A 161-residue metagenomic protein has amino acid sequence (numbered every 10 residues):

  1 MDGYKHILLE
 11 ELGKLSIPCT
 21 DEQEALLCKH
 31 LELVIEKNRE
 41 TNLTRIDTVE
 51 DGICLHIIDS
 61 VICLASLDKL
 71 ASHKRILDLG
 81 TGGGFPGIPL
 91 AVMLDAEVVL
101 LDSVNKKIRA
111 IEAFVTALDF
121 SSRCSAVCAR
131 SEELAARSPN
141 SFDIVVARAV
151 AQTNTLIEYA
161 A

Functional and structural regions predicted by a protein language model:
D2-H73, L77, K106-K107, A113-S122 (+1 more regions): Class I SAM-dependent transferase core
I17, D95-A96: Short phosphate-binding/catalytic loops that engage adenosine nucleotides
S66-K69, P89-D95: Alpha-helix C-terminal capping segments
G80-G84: Class I SAM-dependent methyltransferase "Motif I" SAM/SAH-binding loop
F85-P89, A96-V99, S103-A161: S-adenosylmethionine
